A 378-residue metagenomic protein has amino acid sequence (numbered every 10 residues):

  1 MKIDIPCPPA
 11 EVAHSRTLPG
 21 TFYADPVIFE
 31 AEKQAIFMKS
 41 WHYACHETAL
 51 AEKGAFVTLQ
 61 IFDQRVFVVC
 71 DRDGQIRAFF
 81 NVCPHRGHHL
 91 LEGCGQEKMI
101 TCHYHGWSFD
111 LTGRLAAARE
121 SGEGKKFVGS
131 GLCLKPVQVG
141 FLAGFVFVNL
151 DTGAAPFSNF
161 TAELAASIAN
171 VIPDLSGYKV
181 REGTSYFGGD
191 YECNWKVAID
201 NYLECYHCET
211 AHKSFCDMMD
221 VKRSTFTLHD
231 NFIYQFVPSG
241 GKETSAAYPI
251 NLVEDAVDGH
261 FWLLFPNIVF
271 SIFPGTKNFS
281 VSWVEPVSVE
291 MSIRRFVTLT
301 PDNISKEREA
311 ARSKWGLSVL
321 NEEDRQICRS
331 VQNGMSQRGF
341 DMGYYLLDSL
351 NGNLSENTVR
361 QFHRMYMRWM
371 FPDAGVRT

Functional and structural regions predicted by a protein language model:
I3-T21, Y178-V180: Short, contiguous pre-domain boundary segments
L18, F22-I61: Non-catalytic accessory segments flanking enzyme active sites
F37-W41, H88, H207: Generic structural signal for secondary-structure transition and capping sites
K39-A51, A118-E123, L263-I268: Short Pro/Gly-enriched beta-strand edge/turn motifs at strand-loop
A44, L90, L115, F215 (+1 more regions): Short clusters of hydrophobic/aromatic residues that line enzyme substrate/ligand-binding pockets
A49-T152, P156-S167: Rieske [2Fe-2S] iron-sulfur-binding domain
V69-C70, Q75, N81, F145-T378: C-terminal catalytic domain of Rieske-type non-heme iron oxygenases
